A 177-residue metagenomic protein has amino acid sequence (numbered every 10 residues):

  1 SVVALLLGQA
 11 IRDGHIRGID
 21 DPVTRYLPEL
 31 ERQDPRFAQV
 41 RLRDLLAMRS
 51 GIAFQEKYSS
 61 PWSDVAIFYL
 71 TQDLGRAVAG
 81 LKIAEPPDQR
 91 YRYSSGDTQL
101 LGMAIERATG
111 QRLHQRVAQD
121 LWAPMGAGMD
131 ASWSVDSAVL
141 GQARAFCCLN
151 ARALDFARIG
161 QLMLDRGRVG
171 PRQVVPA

Functional and structural regions predicted by a protein language model:
S1-I19, L45, L101-I105, F156-L162: Active-site SXXK
R12-I52, G80-K82, T109-F146, A151: Active-site helix/loop module of the DD-peptidase/beta-lactamase fold, centered on the serine-lysine SxxK catalytic
L30-Q33, D64-V65, P86-R90, G102-R107 (+1 more regions): Second-shell loop/turn segments in exported
E56-S60: Short, solvent-exposed loop/turn and secondary-structure capping segments
P61-G80: Amphipathic alpha-helical interface segments
L81, P86, T98: Acidic/His-rich structured neighborhood in mature extracellular/periplasmic domains
D97-A104, A145-R168: Active-site-proximal alpha-helical segments within enzyme catalytic domains
L149, G170-A177: A penicillin-recognizing enzyme superfamily signal
